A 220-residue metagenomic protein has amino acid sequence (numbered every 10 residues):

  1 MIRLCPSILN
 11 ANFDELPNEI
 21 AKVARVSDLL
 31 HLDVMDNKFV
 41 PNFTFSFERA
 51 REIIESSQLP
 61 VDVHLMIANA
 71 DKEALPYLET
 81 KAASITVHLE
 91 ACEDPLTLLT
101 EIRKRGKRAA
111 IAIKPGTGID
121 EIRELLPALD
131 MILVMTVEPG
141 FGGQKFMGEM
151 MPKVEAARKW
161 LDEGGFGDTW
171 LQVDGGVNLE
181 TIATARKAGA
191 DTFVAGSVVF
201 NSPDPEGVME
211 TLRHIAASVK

Functional and structural regions predicted by a protein language model:
L4-S7, L30-L32, V61-L65, I85-V87 (+4 more regions): Hydrophobic faces of well-ordered beta-strands that scaffold small-molecule active sites in alpha/beta enzyme cores
L16, V23, D33, Y77 (+6 more regions): Conserved, mostly hydrophobic/aromatic
I20, D71-E79, T117-P127, V177-T192: Catalytic cores of alpha/beta
R25-V26, S56, T80, R105 (+1 more regions): Structural motif
L29, D36-T44, E48, P115 (+2 more regions): Glycine/Thr-rich beta-alpha phosphate-binding loop at enzyme active sites
H31-E101: N-terminal active-site wall of soluble small-molecule enzyme domains
F43-V63, E101-A110, M150-L171, L212-K220: Alpha-helix-loop-beta-strand connector modules within alpha/beta enzyme cores
V87-E93, L133-K145, A188-V208: Glycine-rich phosphate-binding active-site loops on the catalytic face of alpha/beta enzymes
